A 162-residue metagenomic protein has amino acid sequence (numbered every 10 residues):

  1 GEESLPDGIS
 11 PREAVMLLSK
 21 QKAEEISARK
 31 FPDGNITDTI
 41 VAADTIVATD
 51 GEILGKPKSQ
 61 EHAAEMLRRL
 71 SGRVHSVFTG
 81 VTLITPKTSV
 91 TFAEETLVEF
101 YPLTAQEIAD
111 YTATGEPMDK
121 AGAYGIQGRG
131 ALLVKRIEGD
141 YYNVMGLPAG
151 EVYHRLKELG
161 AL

Functional and structural regions predicted by a protein language model:
G1-T39, E52-I53, Q106, A113 (+2 more regions): N-terminal polybasic phosphate/anion-binding patch
A14, T45-H75, F100-P102: Active-site-adjacent loop/tail segments of enzyme domains
S19, D44, A63, V81 (+1 more regions): Residue-level signal for inorganic ion chemistry
I40, T79-T88, D119-A131: Mobile beta-alpha loop/short-helix "lid" or hinge segments that flank ligand
A48, I84-T85, V134-R136: Short beta-strand-to-turn element immediately C-terminal to the catalytic PLP-Schiff-base lysine in fold type I
A64-L70, T79-T91, E95-T96: Anionic-ligand binding region
R73, E95-L162: GST superfamily/GST-like fold recognition
